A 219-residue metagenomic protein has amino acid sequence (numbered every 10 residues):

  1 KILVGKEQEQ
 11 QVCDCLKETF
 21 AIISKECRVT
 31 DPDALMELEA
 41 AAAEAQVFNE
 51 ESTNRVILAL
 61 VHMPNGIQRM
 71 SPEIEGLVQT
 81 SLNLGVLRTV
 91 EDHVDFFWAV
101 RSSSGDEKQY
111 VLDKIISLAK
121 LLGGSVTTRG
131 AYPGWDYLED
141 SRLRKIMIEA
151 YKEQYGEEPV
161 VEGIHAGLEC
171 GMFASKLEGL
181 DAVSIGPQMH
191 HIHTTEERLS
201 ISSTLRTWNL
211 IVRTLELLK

Functional and structural regions predicted by a protein language model:
K1-V100: Midchain, well-structured core segments that form catalytic/ion-binding scaffolds
V4-V12, S52-V61, Q109-L112, I116-S117 (+3 more regions): His/Asp/Glu-rich mid-to-C-terminal helical/loop segments that flank catalytic regions of hydrolases
G5-K6, G123, E178-D181: Short glycine/proline-enriched coil/turn segments at helix->beta-strand junctions
C15-E26, K114-L122, R142, I146-Q154 (+3 more regions): Generic non-transmembrane alpha-helical segments
L35-E37, S125, V160, D181: Conserved beta-strand segments of alpha/beta enzyme cores
A45-E50, D136-S141, E169-M172, T194: Short, solvent-exposed polar/charged micro-motifs at secondary-structure junctions
L77-A166: Substrate-recognition/cap regions that form aromatic- and gly/pro-loop-enriched pockets for small-molecule ligands
S81, G85-D92, I148-Y151, Y155-R213: Zn-dependent metallopeptidase/amidohydrolase metal-coordination segment
